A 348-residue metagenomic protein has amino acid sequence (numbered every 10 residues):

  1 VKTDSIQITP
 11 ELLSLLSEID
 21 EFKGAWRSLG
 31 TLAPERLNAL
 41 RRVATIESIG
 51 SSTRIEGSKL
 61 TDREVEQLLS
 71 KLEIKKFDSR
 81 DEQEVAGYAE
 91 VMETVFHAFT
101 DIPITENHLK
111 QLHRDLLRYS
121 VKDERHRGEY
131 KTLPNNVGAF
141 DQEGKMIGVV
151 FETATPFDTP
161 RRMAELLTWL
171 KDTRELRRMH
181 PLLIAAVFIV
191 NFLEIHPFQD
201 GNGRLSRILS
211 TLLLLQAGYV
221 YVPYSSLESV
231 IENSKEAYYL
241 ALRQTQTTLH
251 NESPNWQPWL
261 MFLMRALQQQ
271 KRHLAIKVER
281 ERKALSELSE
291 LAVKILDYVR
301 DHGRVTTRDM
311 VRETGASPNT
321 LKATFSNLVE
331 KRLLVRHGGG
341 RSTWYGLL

Functional and structural regions predicted by a protein language model:
V1-L348: FIC/Doc superfamily catalytic core
